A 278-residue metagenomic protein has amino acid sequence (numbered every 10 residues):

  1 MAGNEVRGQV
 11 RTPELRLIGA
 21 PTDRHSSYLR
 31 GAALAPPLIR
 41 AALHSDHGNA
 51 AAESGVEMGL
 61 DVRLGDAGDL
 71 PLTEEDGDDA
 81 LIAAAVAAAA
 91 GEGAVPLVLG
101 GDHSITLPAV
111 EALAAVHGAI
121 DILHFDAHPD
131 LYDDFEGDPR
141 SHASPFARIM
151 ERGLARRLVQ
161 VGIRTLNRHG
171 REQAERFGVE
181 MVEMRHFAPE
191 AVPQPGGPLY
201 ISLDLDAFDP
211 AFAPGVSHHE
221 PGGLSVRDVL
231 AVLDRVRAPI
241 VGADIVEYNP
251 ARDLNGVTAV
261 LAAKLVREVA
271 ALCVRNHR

Functional and structural regions predicted by a protein language model:
M1-R278: Conserved alpha-helical scaffold segments that buttress catalytic/binding sites
